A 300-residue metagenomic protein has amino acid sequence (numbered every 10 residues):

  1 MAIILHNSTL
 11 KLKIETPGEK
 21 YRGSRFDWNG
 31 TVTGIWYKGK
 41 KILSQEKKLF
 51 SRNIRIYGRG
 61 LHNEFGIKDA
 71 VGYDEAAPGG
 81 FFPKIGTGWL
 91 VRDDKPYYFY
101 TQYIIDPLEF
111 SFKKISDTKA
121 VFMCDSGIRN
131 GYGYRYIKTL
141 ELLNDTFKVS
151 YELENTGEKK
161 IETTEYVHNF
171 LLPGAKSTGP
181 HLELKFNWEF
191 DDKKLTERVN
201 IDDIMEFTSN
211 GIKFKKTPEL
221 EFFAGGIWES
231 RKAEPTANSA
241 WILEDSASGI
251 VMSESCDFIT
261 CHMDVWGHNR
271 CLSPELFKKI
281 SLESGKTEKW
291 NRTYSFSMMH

Functional and structural regions predicted by a protein language model:
M1-K148, T156-E162, Y166-H300: Surface-exposed acidic/polar loop and edge beta-strand patches at domain peripheries
